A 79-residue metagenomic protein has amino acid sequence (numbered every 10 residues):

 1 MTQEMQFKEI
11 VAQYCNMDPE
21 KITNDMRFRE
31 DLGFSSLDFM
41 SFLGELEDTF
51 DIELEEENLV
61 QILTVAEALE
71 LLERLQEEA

Functional and structural regions predicted by a protein language model:
M1-E20, R74-A79: Thiotemplate assembly-line natural product biosynthesis machinery
M5, N24-M26, L71: Short alpha-helical segments used as structural interaction elements across diverse proteins
Y14-G33, T49-Q61: Phosphopantetheine carrier-protein modules
D38: Two-component histidine kinase catalytic core, primarily the HATPase_c
E53-E55, V60-A79: C-terminal structural segments of small proteins and small subunits
